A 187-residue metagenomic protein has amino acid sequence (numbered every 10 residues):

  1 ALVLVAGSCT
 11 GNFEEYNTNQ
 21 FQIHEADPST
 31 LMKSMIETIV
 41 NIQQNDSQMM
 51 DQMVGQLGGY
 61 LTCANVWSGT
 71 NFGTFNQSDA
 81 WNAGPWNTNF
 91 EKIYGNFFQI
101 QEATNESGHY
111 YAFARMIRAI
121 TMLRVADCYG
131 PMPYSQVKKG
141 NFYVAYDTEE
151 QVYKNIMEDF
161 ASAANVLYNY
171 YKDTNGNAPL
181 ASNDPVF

Functional and structural regions predicted by a protein language model:
C9-S68, N76, A80, Q99 (+1 more regions): Membrane-proximal, proline-rich intrinsically disordered regions
S29, A64-F187: Structured, solvent-exposed acidic/aromatic patches
